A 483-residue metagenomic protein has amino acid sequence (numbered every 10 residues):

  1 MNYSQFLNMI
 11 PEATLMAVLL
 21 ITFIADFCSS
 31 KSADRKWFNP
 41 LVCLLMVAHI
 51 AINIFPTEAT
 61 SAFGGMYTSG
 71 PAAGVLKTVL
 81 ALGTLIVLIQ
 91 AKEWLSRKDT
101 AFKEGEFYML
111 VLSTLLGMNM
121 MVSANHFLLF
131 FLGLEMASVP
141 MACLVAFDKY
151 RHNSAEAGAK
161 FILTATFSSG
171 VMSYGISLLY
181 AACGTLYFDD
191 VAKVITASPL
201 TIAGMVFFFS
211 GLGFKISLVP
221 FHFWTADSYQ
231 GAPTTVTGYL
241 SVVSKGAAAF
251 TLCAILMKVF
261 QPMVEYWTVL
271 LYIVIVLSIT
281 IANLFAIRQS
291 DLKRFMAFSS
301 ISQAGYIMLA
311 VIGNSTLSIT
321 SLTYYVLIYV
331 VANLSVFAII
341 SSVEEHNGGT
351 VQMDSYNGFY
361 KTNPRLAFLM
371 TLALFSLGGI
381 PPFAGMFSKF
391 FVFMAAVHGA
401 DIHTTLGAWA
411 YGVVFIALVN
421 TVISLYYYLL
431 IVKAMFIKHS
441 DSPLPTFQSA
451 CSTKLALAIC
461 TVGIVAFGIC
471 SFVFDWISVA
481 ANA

Functional and structural regions predicted by a protein language model:
M1-A483: Alpha-helical transmembrane segments of multi-pass membrane proteins predominantly involved in bioenergetics
